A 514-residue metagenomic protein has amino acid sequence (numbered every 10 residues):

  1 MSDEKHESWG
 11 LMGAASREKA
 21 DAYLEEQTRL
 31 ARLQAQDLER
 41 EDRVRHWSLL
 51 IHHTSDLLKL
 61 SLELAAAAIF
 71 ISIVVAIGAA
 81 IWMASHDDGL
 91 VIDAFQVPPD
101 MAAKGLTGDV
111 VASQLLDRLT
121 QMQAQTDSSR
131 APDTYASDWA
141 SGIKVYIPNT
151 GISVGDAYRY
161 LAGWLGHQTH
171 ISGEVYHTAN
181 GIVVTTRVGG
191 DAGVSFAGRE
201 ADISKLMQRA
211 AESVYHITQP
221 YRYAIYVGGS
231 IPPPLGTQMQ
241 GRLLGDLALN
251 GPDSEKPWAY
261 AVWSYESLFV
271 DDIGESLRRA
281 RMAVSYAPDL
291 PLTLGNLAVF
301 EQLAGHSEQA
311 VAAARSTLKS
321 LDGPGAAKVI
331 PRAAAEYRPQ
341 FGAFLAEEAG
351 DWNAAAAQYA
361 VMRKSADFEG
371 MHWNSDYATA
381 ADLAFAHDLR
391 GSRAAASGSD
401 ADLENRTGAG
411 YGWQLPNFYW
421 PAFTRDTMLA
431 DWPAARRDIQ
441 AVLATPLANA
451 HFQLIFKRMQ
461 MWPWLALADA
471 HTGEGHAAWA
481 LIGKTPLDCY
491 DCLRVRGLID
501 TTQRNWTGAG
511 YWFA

Functional and structural regions predicted by a protein language model:
S2-A80, A84, A179-N180, R187-E266 (+1 more regions): C-terminal/domain-edge helix-coil "capping" segments
D88-A179: Short beta-strand->alpha-helix linker/helix-N-cap micro-motif that forms a surface specificity/interaction loop
R222, Y226, V262, N296 (+8 more regions): "A position-specific structural signal for the A-helix of alpha-solenoid helical repeats
G228-G245, S267-A280, Q302-L321, E347-V361 (+4 more regions): Helix-turn-helix repeat elements of alpha-solenoid scaffolds
L249, M282-S285, K319, A326 (+5 more regions): Conserved structural position within tetratricopeptide repeats
L249-S254, S285-D289, D322, D367-G370 (+3 more regions): Short coil turns that delineate tetratricopeptide repeat
P257-A259, T293, A327, H372 (+4 more regions): TPR alpha-solenoid repeat register
A261-L268, F456-H471, I482-P486, L498-T501: Alpha-helical adaptor scaffolds
